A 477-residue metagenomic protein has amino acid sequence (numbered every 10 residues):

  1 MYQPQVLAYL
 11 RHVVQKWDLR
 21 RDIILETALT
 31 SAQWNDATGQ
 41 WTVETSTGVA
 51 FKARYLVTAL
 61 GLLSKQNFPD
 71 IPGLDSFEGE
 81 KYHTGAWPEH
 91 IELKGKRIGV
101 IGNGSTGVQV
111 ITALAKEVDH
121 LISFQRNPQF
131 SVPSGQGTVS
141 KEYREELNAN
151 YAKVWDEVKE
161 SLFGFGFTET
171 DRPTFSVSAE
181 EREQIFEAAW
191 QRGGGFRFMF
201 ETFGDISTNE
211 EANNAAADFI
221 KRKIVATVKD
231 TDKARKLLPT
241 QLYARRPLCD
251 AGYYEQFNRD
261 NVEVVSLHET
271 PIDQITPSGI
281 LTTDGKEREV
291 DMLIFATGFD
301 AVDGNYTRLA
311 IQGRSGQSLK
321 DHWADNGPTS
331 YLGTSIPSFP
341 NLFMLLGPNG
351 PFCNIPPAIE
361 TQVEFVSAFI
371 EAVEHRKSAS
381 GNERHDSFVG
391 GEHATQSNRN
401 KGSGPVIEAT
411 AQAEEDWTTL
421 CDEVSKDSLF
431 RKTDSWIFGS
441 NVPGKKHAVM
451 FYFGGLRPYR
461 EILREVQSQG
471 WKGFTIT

Functional and structural regions predicted by a protein language model:
M1-L74, H90, N103, V118-T477: N-terminal FAD-binding dinucleotide-binding subdomain shared by FAD-dependent oxidases/monooxygenases
Y82-G95: A short, basic/flexible loop-to-alpha-helix module at the beginning of a structural domain
K96-G104: Beta1/beta-strand and adjacent pyrophosphate-binding region of the FAD-binding site in flavoprotein oxidoreductases
G107: N-terminal Rossmann-fold NAD(P) dinucleotide-binding loop
V110-L114: Aromatic pocket-lining residues of Rossmann-like dinucleotide-binding sites
